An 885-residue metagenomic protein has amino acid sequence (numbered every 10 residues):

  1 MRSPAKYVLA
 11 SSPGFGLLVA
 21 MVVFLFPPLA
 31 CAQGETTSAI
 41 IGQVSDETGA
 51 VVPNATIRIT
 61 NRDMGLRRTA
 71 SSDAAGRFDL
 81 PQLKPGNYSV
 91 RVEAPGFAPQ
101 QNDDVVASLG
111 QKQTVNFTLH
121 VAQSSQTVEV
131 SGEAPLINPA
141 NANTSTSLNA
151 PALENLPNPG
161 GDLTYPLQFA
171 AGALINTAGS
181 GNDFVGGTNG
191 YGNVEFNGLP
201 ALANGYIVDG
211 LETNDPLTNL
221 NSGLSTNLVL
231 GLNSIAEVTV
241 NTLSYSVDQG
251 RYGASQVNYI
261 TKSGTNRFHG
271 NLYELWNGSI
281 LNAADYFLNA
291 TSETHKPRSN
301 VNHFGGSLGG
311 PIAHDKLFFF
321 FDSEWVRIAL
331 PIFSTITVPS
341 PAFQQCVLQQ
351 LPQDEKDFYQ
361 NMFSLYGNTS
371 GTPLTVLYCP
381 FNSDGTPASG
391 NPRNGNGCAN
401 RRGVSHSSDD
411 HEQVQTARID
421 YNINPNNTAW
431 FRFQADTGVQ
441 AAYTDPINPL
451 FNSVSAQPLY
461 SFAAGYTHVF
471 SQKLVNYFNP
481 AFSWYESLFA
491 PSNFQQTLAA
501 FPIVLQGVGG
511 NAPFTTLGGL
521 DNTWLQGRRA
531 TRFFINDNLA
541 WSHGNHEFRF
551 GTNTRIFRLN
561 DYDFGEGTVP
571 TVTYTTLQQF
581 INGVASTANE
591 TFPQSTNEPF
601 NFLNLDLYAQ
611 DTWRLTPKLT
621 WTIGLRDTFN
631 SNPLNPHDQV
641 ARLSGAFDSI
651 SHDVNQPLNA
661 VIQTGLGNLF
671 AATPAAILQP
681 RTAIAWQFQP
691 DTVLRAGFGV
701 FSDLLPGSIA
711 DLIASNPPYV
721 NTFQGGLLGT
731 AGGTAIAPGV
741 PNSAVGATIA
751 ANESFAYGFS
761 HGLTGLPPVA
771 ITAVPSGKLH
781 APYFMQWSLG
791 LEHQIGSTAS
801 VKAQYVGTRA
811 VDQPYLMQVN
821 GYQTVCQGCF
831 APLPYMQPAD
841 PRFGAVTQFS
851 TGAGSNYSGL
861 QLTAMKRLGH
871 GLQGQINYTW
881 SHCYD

Functional and structural regions predicted by a protein language model:
R2-S3, L9, L18-N149: Periplasm-facing N-terminal accessory domains of Gram-negative outer-membrane beta-barrel systems
R91, F97-S263, G278-N282, F287-E293 (+4 more regions): Periplasmic N-terminal accessory/gating domains of Gram-negative outer-membrane beta-barrel systems
V130, F196, Y259, G306-G310 (+10 more regions): Residues on the lipid-exposed face of transmembrane beta-strands in outer-membrane beta-barrel proteins
L163, T497-A500, V508-F514, N635-Q679 (+1 more regions): Solvent-exposed loop/turn elements at secondary-structure boundaries
G192, G253-S255, N302-G306, Q413-A417 (+9 more regions): Hydrophobic, lipid-facing positions within transmembrane beta-strands of outer-membrane proteins
A201, K262-G264, A313-D315, N424-N426 (+9 more regions): Outer-membrane beta-barrel channels and translocator barrels
F268-L272, F319-F321, A429-F431, N476-P480 (+8 more regions): Transmembrane beta-strands of outer-membrane beta-barrel proteins
D384, S408-Q610, S644-D653, A660-Q663: Replace "related TpsB outer-membrane translocases also match" with "some related outer-membrane beta-barrels such as
